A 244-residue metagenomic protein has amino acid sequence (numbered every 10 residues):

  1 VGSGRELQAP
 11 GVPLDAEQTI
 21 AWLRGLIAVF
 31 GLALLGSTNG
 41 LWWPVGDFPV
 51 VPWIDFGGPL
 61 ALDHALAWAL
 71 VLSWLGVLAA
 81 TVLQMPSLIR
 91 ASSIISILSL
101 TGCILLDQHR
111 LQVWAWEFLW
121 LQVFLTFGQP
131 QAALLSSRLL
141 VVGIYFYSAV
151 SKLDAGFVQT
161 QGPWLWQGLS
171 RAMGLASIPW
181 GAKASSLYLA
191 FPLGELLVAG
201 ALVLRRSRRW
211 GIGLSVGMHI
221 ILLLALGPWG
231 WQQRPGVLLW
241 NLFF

Functional and structural regions predicted by a protein language model:
G2-F244: Alpha-helical membrane-anchoring segments
